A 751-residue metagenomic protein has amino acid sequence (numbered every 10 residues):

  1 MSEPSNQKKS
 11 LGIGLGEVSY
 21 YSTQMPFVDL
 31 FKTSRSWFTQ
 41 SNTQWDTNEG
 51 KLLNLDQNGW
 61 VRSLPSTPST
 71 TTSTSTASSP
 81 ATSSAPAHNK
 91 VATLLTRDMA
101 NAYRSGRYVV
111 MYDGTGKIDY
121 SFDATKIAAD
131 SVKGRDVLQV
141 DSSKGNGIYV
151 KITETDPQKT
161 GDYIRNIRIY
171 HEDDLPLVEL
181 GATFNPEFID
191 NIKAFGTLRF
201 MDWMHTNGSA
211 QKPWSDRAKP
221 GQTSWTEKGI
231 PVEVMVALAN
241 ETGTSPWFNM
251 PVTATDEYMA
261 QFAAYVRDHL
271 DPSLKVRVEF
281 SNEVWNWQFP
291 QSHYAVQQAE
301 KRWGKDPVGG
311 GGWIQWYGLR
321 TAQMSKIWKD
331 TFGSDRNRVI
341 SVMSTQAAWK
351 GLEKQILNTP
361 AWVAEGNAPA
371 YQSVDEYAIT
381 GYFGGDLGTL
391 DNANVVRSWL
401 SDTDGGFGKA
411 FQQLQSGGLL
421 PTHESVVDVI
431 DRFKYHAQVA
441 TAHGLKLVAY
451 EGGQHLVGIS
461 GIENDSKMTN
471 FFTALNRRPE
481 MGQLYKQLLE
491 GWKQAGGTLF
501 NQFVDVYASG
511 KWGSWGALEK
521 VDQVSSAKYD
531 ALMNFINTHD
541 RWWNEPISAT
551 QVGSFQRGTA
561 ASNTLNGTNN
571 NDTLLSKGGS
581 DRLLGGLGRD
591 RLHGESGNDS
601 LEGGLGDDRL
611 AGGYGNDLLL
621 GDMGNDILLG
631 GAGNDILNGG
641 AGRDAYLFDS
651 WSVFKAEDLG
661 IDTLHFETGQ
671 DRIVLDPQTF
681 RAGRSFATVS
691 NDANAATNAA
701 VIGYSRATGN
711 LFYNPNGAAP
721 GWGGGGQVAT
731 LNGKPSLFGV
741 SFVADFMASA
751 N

Functional and structural regions predicted by a protein language model:
M1, A693-N751: Low-complexity acidic/polar repeat-biased segments
M1-F280, W285-V552: Non-catalytic accessory regions flanking glycosidase/transglycosidase catalytic cores in CAZymes
T70, T115-S121, D156-Y163, F654 (+2 more regions): Short, surface-exposed beta-strand/loop "edge" segments at domain boundaries and coil↔beta transitions
M111-K117, E154-D156, F648-S650, P677 (+2 more regions): Short, flexible beta-strand-to-coil junctions
W203, Y382, D505, S650-W651 (+2 more regions): Flexible loop residues that form catalytic and substrate-binding hotspots at small-molecule/glycan-binding clefts
E227-P231, R557, L629: Short secondary-structure boundary/capping elements
T538-N570, L574-L575: Extended, small-residue-rich solenoid/repeat segments and analogous flexible loops that form exposed scaffolds
S562-N566, N571-N691, A695-A696: Acidic, glycine-rich calcium-binding repeat modules characteristic of RTX/beta-roll and related beta-solenoid repeat
